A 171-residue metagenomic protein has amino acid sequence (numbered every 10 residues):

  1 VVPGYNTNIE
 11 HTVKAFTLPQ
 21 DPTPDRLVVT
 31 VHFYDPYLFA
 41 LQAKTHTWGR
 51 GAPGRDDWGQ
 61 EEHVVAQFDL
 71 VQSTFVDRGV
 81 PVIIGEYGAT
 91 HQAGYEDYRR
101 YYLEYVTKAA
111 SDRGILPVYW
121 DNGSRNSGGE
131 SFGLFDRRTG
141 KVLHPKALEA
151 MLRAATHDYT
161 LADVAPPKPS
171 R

Functional and structural regions predicted by a protein language model:
V1-W58, D69-A89, D112-I115: Active-site region of glycoside hydrolase catalytic domains
T7-H11, E62, T90-R100, R125-N126: Acidic-and-aromatic substrate-binding clefts and catalytic sites of carbohydrate-active enzymes
I9, L38-L41, E62, V106 (+2 more regions): Generic alpha-helical secondary structure signal
I9-T12, G51-V64, F135-A147: A short, terminal or domain-edge coil/loop segment
D21, G94-R171: Aromatic-rich peripheral "rim/lid" segments of glycoside hydrolase catalytic domains that contact and position glycan
P36-Q42, E62-F68, V118-S124, A154-D158: Low-complexity, flexible helical/coil segments
Q67-T74, Y102-V106: A general structural detector for well-ordered alpha-helical segments in enzyme core domains, enriched
